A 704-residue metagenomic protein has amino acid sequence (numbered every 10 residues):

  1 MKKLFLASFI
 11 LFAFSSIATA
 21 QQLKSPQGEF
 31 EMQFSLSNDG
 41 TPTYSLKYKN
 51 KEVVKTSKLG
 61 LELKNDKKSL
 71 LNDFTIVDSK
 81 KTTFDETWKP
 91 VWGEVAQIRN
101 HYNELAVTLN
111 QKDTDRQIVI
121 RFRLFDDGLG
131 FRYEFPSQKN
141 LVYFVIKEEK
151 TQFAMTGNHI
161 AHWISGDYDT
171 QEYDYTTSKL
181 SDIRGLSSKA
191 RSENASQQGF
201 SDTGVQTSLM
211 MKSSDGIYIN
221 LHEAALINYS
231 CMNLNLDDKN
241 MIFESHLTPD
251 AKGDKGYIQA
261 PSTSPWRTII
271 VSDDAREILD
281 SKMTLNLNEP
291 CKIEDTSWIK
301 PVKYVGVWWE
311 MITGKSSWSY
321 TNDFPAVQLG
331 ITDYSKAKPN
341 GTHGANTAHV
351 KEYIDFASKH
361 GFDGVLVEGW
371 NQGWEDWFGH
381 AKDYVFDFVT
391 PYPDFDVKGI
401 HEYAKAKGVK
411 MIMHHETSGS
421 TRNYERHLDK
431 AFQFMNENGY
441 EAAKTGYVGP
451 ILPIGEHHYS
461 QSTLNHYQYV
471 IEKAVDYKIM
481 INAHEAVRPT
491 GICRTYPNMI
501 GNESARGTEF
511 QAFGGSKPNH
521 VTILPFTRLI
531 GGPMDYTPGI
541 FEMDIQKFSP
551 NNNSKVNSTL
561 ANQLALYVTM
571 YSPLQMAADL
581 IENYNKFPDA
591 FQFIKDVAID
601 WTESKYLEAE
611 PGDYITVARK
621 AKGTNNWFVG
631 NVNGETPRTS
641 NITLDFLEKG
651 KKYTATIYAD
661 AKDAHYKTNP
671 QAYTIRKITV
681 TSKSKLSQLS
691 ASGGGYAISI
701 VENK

Functional and structural regions predicted by a protein language model:
M1-Q22: Bacterial Sec-dependent N-terminal signal peptides
Q22-D295: N-terminal accessory beta-strand-rich subdomains and adjacent acidic, glycine-rich linkers that precede catalytic cores
V107, D579-F628, V632, D663-N669: Glycan-recognition and catalytic regions of carbohydrate-active enzymes
Q259-E352, H360, G364: An acidic-aromatic substrate-binding cleft motif
H349-W370, E437-E441: Catalytic domains of carbohydrate-active enzymes, especially glycoside hydrolases
E368-T559: Aromatic- and carboxylate-enriched substrate-binding clefts and catalytic-loop regions of carbohydrate-active enzymes
P611-Y653, Y696-S699: Carbohydrate-binding surface patches
K677-K704: C-terminal beta-strand-rich structural cap/linker in extracellular carbohydrate-active enzymes
